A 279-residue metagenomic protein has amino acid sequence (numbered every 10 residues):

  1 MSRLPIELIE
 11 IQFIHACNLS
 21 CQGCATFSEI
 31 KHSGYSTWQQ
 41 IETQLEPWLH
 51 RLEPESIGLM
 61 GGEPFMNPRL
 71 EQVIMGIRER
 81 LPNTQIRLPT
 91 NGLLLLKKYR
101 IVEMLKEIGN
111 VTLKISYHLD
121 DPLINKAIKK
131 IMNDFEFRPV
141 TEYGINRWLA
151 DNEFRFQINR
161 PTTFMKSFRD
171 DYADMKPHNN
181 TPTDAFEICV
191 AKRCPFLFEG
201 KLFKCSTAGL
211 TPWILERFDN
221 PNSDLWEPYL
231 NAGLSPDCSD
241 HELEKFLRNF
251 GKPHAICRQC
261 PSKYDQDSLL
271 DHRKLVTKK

Functional and structural regions predicted by a protein language model:
M1-T90, L95-R100: Conserved alpha-helical substructure of the radical SAM core
P5, S36-Q40, R69, L123 (+4 more regions): Soluble or luminal CAZymes and related metallo-dependent hydrolases
N67-E199, K204-A208, W213: Conserved AdoMet/S-adenosylmethionine-binding subsite of the radical SAM
R169-K279: Accessory C-terminal segments flanking Radical SAM cores
